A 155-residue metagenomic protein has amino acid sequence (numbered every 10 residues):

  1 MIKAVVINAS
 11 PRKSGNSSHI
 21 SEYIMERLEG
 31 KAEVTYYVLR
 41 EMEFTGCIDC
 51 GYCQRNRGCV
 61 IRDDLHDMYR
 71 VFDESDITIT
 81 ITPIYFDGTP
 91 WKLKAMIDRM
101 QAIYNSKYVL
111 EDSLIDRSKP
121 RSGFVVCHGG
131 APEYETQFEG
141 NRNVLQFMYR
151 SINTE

Functional and structural regions predicted by a protein language model:
M1-N105, L110: N-terminal beta1-alpha1-beta2 submodule of the flavodoxin-like/Rossmannoid cofactor-binding fold
V109-I152: Short, glycine-/small-residue-rich phosphate/pyrophosphate-handling segment
E155: Beta-strand-loop-alpha "switch" segments that mediate conformational coupling across diverse proteins
